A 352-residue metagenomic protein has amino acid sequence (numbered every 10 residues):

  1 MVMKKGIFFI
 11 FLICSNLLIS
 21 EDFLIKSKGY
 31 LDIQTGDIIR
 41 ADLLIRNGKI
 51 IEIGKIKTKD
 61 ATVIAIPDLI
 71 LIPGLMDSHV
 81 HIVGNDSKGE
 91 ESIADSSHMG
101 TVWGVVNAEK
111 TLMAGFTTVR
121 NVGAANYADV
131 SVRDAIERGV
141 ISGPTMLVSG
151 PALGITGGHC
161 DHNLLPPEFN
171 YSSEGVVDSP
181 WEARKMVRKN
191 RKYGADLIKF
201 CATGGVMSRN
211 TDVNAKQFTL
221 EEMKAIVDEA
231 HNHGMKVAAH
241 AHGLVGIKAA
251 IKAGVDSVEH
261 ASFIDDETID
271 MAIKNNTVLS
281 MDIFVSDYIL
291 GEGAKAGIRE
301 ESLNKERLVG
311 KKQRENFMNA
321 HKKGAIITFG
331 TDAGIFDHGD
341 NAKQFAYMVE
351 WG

Functional and structural regions predicted by a protein language model:
K5-S15: Sec-dependent N-terminal signal peptides
Y30, T35-I72: Histidine-rich, glycine-flanked metal-binding segment
L69-V140, I155-H159, N163-P166, E221 (+2 more regions): Metal-associated gating/positioning segment near the N- to mid-region
V83-G100, E109, T156-Y171, V206-L220 (+1 more regions): Active-site gating loops and adjacent loop-to-helix segments of metal-dependent hydrolytic enzymes
D95, N232, K236, E301 (+1 more regions): His/Asp/Glu-enriched, well-ordered alpha-helical/loop segment that forms or immediately abuts the divalent-metal
G104-D129, G143-A152, A195-G205, K236 (+2 more regions): Divalent metal-dependent hydrolysis catalytic cores, especially in the metallo-beta-lactamase
S131, E182-A202, V206-L279, R307-I327: Histidine/acidic residue-rich metal-binding segments in metalloenzymes
